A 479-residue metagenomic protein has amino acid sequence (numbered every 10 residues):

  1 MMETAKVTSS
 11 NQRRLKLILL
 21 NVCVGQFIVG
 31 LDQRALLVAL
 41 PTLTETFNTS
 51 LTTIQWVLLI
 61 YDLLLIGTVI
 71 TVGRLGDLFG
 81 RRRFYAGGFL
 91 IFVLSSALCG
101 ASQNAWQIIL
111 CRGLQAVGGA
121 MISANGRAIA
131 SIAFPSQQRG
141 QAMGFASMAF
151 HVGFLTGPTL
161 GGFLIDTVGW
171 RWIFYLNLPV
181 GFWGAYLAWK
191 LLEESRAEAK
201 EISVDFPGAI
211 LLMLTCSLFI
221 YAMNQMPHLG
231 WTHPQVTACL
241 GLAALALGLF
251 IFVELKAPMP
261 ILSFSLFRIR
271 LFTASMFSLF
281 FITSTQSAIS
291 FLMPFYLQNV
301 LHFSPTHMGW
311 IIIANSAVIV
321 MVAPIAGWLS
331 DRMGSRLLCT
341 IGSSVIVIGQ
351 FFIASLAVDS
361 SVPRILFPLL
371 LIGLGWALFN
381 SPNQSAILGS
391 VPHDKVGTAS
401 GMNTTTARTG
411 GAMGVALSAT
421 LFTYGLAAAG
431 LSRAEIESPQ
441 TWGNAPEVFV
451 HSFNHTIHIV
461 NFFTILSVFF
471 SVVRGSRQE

Functional and structural regions predicted by a protein language model:
M1-R14, P439-N444, V473-E479: Intrinsic disorder in cytosolic terminal tails and internal cytosolic loops of multi-pass membrane transporters
M2-K190, V322-A326, M333, L337 (+4 more regions): Transmembrane-helix bundle of Major Facilitator Superfamily
L17-F27, L31, L36-V38, P207 (+5 more regions): 12-transmembrane solute porter fold
L40, G153-I165, F219, P294 (+2 more regions): Small-residue (Gly/Pro/Ala) motifs that create kinks and tight helix-helix packing interfaces
L40-L43, I129-A130, L164, L192 (+6 more regions): Hydrophobic alpha-helical interface/terminus motif in multipass membrane transporters
D166-L178, Q225-V236, S304, T423-N461: A membrane-interface helix-boundary motif in multi-pass transporters
L178-A197, M213-Q225, L242-K256, S467-G475: C-terminal membrane-cytosol helix-exit motif in multi-pass small-molecule transporters
